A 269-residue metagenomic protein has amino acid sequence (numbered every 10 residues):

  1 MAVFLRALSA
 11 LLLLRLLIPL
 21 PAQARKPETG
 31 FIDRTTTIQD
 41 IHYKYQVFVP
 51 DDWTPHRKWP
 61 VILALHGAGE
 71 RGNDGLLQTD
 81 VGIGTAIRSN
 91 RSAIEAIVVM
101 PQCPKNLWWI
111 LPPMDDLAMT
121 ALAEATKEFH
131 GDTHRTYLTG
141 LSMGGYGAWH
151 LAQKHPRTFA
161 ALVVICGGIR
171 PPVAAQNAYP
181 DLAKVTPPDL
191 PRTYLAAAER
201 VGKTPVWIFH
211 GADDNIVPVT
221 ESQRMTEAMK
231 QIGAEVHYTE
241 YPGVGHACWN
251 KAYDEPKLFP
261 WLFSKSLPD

Functional and structural regions predicted by a protein language model:
A7-P19: Bacterial N-terminal signal peptides
L17-V61, A96, T139-M143, P187-D189 (+4 more regions): A domain-start/cap signature at the N-terminus of enzymes
Q46, V61-L65, I97-Q102, R135-G140 (+4 more regions): Structural recognition of the beta-strand scaffold that forms the well-ordered cores of secreted hydrolase catalytic
D52-R57, N106-M143, P156: Gly/Ser-rich "nucleophile elbow"/oxyanion-hole loop immediately N-terminal to the catalytic nucleophile in hydrolases
D52-W53, G67-R71, P104-W108, S142-Y146 (+3 more regions): Solvent-exposed loop/turn segments at secondary-structure junctions within structured extracellular/periplasmic domains
V61, L65-A121: Active-site machinery of serine-nucleophile hydrolases
G147-L151: Hydrolases whose catalytic domains are alpha/beta-hydrolase-1, hotdog thioesterase, or metallo-beta-lactamase-like
A161, C166-Y253: The feature captures the conserved acid-bearing segment of alpha/beta-hydrolase catalytic domains
